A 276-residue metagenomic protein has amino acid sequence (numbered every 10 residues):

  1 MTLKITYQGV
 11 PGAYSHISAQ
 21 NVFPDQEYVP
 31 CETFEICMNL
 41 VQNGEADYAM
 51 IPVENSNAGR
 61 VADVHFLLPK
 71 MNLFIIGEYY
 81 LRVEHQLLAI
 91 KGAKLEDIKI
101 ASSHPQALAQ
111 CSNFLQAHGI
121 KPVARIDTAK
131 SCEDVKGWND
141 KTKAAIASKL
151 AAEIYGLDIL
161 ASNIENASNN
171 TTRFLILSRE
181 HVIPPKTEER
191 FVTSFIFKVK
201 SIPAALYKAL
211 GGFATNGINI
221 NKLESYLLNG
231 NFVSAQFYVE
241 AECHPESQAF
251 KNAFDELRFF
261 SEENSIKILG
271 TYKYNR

Functional and structural regions predicted by a protein language model:
M1-R276: Domain-level signature for soluble enzymes in the chorismate/prephenate branch of the shikimate pathway
